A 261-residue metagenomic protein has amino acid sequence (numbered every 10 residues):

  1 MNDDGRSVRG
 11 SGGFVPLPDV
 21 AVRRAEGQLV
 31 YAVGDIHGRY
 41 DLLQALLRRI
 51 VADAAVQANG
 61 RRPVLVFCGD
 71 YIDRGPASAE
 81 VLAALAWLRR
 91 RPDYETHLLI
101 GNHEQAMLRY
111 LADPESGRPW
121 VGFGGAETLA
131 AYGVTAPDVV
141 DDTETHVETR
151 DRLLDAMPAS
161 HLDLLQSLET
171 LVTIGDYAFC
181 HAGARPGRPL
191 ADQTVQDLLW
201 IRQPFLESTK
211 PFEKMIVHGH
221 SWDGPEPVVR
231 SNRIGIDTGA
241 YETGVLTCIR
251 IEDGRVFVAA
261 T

Functional and structural regions predicted by a protein language model:
M1-T261: Feature recognizes metal-dependent phosphohydrolase scaffolds
